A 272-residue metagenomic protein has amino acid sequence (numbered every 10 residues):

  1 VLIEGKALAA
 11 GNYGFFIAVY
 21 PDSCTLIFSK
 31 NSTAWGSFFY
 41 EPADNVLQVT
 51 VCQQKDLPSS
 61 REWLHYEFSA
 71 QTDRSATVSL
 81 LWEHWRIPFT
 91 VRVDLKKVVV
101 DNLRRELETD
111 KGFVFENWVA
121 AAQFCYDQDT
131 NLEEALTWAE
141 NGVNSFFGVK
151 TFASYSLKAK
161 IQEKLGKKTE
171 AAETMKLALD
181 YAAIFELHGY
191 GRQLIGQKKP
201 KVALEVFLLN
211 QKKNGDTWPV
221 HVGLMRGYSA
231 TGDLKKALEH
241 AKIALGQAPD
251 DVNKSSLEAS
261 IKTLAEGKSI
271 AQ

Functional and structural regions predicted by a protein language model:
G112, F147-V149, Y181-A183, G215 (+1 more regions): Short coil turns that delineate tetratricopeptide repeat
E116, A153, F185-E186, P219 (+1 more regions): Start-of-helix register in tetratricopeptide repeats
Q123-F124, K160, R192-Q193, R226 (+1 more regions): Residue-level recognition of tetratricopeptide repeat
Q128-D129, L165, Q197, T231 (+1 more regions): Structural motif corresponding to the intra-repeat A-B loop/turn of tetratricopeptide repeats
L157, G189, G223, L257-S260: Canonical tetratricopeptide repeat
L238-Q272: Terminal, low-structured helical/coil segments at or just beyond the last alpha-helical repeat
